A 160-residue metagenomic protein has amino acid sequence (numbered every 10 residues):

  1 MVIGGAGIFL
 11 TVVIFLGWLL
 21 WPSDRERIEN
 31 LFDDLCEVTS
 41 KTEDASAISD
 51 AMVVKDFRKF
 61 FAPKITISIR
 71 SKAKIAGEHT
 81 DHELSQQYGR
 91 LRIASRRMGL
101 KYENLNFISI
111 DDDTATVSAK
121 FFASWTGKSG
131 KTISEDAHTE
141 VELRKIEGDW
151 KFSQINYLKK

Functional and structural regions predicted by a protein language model:
M1-I3, W21, T114-S118, G130-K160: Short beta-strand edge/turn micro-motifs at domain boundaries
G5-K55, K59: Short, low-complexity N-terminal intrinsically disordered segments enriched in polar/charged residues
F32, S71-A73, N104-N106, D111 (+3 more regions): A mature extracytoplasmic/lumenal domain signature
C36, K55-K74: Short, solvent-exposed secondary-structure junction/capping segments
C36-E43, F61-I65, Y88-S95: Sec/Tat-exported extracytoplasmic proteins
F57-R58, I65, L84, V117 (+1 more regions): Hydrophobic pocket/interface hotspot
A62, Y102-N104, F152: Hydrophobic residues on conserved beta-strands that form the core of alpha/beta folds
E83-K128: Surface-exposed, charged secondary-structure patches
